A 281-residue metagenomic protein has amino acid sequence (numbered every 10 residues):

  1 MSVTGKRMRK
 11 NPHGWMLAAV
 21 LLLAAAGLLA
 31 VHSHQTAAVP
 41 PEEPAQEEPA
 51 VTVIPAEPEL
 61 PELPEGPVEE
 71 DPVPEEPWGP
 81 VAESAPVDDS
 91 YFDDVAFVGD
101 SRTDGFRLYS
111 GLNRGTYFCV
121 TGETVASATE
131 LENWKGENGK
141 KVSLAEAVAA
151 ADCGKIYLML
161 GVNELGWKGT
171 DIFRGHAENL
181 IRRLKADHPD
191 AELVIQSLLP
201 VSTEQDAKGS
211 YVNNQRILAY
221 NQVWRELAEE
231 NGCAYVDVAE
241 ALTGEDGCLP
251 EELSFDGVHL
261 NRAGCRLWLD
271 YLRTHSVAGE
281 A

Functional and structural regions predicted by a protein language model:
M1-V98, T103, R107-L108, G279: N-terminal secretory targeting modules
A85-H176: Conserved SGNH/GDSL esterase-like catalytic core that processes O-acyl groups on lipids and polysaccharides
V148, L184-K185, A228: N-terminal cationic-hydrophobic initiation segments that often serve targeting/anchoring roles
M159, Q196-S197: Alpha/beta-hydrolase-fold catalytic nucleophile elbow
D171-L180, I217-Y220: Charged helix-capping and loop-helix junction motifs
N179-D187: Catalytic-core regions built around general acid/base machinery
H188-E192: A short helix->loop->beta-strand "cap" motif at the edges of active sites that frequently abuts
V201-A281: Catalytic His-Asp segment of secreted/periplasmic serine-dependent ester chemistry enzymes
